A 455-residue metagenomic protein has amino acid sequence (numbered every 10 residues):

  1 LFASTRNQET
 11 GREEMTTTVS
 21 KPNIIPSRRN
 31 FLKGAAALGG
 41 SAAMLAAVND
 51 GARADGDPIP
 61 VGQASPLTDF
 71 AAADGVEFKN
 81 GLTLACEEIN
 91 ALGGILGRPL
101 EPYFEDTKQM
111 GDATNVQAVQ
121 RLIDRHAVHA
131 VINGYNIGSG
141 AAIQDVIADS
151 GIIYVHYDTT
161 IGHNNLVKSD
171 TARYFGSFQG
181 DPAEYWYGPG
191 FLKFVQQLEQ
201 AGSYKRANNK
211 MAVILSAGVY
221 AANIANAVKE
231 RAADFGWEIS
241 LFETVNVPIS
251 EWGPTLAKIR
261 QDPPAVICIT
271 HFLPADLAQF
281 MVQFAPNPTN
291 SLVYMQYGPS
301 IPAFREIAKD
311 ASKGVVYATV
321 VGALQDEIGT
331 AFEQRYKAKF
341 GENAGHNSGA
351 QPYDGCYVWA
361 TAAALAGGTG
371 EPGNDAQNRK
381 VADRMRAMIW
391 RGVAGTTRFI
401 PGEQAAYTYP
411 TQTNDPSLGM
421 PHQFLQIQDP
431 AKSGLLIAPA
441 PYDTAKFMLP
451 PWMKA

Functional and structural regions predicted by a protein language model:
R6-N7, A43: Intrinsic disorder/low-complexity segments in short proteins, especially the signal peptide and propeptide regions
N7, G11, T16-K21, S27-G34 (+1 more regions): Extracytosolic ligand-binding ectodomains
A35-A43: Sec-dependent signal peptide hydrophobic core
A47-N49: N-terminal signal peptide c-region/cleavage motif recognized by signal peptidases
